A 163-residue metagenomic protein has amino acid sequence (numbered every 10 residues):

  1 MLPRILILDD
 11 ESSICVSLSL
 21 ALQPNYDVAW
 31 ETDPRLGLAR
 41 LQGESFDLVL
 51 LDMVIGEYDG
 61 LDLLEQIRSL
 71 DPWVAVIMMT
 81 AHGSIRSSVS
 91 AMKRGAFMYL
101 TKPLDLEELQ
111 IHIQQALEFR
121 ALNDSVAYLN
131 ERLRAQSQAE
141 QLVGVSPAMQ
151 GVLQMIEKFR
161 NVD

Functional and structural regions predicted by a protein language model:
D9, D52, T80: Active-site residues of response regulator receiver
C15, G56, T80, S84: The feature encodes the CheY-like receiver
N25-D33, R40: Short hydrophobic/Thr-rich beta-strand motif most characteristic of the beta2 strand and flanking loop of CheY-like
D33, D59-D62: Acidic catalytic/metal-coordinating carboxylates
A39, L61-W73, S90: Short amphipathic alpha-helix used as the core "switch/output" element in two-component signaling
E44-L50, I55: Active-site beta3 strand of CheY-like receiver
N130-D163: AAA+ ATPase active-site-proximal loops
